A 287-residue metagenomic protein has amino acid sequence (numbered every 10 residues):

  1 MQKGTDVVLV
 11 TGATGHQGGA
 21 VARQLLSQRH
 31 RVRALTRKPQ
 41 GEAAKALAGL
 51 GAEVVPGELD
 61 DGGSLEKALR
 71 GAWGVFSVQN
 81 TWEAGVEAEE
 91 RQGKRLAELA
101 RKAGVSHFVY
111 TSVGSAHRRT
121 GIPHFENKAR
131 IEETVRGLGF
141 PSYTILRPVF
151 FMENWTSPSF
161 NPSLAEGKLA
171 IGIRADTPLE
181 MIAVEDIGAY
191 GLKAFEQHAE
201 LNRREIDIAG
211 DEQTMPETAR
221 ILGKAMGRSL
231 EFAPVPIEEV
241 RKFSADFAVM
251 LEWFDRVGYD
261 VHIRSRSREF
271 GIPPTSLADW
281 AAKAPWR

Functional and structural regions predicted by a protein language model:
M1-A46, D60-G63, K67-A72, N80-R91 (+4 more regions): Oxidoreductase cofactor-interface core, primarily capturing Rossmann-like NAD(P)-dependent enzymes
V8-T11, E53, S163, F254 (+1 more regions): Compositionally biased, low-complexity repeat tracts
Q24, A225-M226, I237-R287: A hydrophobic C-terminal alpha-helical subdomain
G51-A52, Y143: Short, conserved active-site loop motifs that form the nucleotide-linked donor/cofactor pocket
G57: Cofactor-binding loops of NAD(P)H-dependent oxidoreductases, dominated by short-chain dehydrogenase/reductases
V75-S77, Y259: Short, basic/glycine-rich phosphate-binding loops at helix/coil junctions that contact nucleotide phosphates
